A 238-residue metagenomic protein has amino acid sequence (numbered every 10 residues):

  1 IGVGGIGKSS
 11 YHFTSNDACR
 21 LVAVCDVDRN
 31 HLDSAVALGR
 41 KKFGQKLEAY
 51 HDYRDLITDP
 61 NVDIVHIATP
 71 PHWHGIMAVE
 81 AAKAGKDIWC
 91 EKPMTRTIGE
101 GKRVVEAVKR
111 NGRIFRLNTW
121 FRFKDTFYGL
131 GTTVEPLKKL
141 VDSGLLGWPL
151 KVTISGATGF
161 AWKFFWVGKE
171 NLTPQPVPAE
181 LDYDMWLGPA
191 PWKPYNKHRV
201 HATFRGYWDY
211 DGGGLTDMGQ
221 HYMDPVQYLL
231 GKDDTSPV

Functional and structural regions predicted by a protein language model:
I1-C90, G99-F115: N-terminal glycine-/serine-/threonine-rich beta1-alpha1-beta2 phosphate-ribose binding loop of Rossmann-like
G4, G75, V79, K102 (+4 more regions): A structural signal for well-ordered alpha-helical segments within the folded catalytic domains of diverse enzymes
G5, V62, P71, M94 (+3 more regions): Short, flexible loop/turn elements at secondary-structure junctions
R20-V22, G147-L150, D184, P237: A short, local hydrophobic-aromatic micro-motif
A23-C25, H66, L150-T153, L187: Residues embedded in well-ordered beta-strands within globular domains across many folds
N30, T158, W192-K193: Active-site/binding-pocket entry motifs
D87-W89, T95-D182: A contiguous active-site-proximal alpha/beta segment in oxidoreductase catalytic domains
P174-V177, D184-V238: Rossmann-like dinucleotide-binding domain that binds NAD(P)(H)
